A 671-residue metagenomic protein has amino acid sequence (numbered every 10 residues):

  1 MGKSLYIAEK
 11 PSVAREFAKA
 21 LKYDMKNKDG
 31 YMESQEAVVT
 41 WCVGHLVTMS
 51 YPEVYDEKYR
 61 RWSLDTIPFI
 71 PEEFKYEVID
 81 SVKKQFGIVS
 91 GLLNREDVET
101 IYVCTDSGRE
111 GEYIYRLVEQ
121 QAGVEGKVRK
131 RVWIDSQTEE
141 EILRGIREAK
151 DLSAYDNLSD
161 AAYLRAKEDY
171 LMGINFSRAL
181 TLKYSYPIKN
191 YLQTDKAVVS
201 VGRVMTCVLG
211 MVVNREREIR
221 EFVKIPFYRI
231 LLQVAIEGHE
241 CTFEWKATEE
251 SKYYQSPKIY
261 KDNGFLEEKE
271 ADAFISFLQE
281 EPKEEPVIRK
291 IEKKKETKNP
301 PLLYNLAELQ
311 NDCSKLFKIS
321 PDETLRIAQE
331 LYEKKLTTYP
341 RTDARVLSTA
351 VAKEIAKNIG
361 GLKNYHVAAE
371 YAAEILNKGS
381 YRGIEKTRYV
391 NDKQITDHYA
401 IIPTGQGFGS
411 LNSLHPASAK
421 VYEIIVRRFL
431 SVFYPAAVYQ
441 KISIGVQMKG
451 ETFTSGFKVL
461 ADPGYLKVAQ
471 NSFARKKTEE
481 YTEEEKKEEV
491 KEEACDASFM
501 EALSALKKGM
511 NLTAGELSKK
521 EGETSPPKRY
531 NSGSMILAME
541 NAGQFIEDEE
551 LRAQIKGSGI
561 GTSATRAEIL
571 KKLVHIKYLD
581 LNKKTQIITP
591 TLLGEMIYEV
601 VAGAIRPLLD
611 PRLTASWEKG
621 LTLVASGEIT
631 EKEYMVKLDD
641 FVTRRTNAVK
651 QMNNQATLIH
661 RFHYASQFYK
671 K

Functional and structural regions predicted by a protein language model:
M1-R178, F265, I384, P526: Intrinsically disordered, low-complexity regulatory segments
G2-L5, L93, S153, I219-E221 (+3 more regions): Basic, low-complexity terminal or inter-domain segments flanking catalytic cores
A14-K22, R116-L117, L209-I219, R427: Short active-site loop/helix that positions an aromatic residue
F74, G87, E96, Q137-V234 (+1 more regions): C-terminal or mid-to-C-terminal helical accessory/interaction module adjacent to the motor/catalytic core
D106, D312, L316-E323: A conserved hydrophobic secondary-structure block that centers on an alpha-helix together with its immediately flanking
Y191-S200, M211-E267, L316, P340: C-terminal helical "lid" subdomain and adjoining coupling/linker elements of P-loop NTPases
Q255-L302, Q310: Metal- or metallocofactor-binding catalytic centers and their adjacent structured scaffolds across diverse enzyme
